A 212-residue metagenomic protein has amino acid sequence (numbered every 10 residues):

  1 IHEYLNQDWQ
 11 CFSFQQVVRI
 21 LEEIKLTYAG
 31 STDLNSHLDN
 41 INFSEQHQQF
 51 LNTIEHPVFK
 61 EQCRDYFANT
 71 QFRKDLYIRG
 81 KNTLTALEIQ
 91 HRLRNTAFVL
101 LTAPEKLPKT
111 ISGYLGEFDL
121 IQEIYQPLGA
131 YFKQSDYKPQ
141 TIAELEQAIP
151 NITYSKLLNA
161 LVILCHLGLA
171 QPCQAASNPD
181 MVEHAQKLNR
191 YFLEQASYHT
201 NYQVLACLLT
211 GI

Functional and structural regions predicted by a protein language model:
I1-I212: Rossmann-like AdoMet/SAM-dependent catalytic core
